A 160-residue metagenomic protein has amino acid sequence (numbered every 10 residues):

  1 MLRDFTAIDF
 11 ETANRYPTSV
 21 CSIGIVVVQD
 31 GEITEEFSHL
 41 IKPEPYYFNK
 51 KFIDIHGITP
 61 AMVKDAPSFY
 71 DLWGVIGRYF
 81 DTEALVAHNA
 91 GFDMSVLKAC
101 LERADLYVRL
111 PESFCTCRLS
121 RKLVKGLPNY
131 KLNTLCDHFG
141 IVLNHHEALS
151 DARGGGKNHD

Functional and structural regions predicted by a protein language model:
M1-L110, K125-H146: Conserved non-catalytic scaffold segment of RNase H-like nuclease domains
L72, S120, G155: Short Asp/Glu-rich motifs
Y107-S120: Conserved beta-strand -> loop -> alpha-helix junction used to position metal-binding or nucleic-acid-contacting
A148-D160: Acidic, divalent-metal-coordinating active-site segment for phosphoryl/phosphodiester hydrolysis, typified by short
